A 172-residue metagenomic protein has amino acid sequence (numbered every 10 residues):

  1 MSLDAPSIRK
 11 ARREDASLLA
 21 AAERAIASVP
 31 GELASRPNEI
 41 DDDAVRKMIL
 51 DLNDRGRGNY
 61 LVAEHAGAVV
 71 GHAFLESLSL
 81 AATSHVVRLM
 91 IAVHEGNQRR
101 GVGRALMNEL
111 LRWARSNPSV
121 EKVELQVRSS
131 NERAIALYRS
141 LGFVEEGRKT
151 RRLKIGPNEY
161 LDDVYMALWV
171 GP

Functional and structural regions predicted by a protein language model:
S2, N158-P172: Terminal substrate-recognition subdomain of acyl/acetyltransferases
S7-A21: A short beta-loop-alpha structural element at the N-terminal edge of CoA-dependent acyl/N-acetyltransferase catalytic
R13, E32-G96, M107-N108, W113 (+1 more regions): Acetyl-CoA-dependent GNAT
L19-A27, V45, I49: Hydrophobic alpha-helical core bundles mediating ligand binding, dimerization, or RNAP-core interactions
I26-V29, R115: Catalytic cores of nucleotide-enabled group-transfer and carboxylate-activating enzymes in metabolic and assembly-line
R100, R104, S116, S129-G147: Conserved active-site alpha-helix within GNAT-family acetyltransferase domains
M107, A114-Q126: Conserved GNAT acetyl-CoA-binding A-motif
K122-V127, R139, V144-E159: Conserved catalytic-core motifs of GNAT/GCN5-like acyltransferases
